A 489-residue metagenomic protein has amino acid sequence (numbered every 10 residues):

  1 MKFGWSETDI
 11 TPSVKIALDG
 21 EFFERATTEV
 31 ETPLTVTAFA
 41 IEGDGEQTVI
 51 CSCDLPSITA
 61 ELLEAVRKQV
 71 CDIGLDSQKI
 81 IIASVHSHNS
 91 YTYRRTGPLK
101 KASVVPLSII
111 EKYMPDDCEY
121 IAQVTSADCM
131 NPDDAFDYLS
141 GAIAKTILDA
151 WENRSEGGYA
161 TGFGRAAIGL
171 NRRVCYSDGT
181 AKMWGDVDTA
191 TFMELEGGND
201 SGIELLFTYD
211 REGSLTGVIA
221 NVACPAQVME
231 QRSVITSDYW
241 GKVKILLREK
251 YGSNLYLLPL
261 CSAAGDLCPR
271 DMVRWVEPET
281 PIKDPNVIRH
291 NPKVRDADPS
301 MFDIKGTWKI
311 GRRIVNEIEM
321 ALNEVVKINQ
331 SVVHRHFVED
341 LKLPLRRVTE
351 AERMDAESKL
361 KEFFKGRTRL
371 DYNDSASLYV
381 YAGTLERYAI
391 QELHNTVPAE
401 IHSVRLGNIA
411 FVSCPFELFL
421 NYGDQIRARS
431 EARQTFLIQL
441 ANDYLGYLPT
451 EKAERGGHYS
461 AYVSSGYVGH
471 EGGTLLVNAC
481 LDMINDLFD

Functional and structural regions predicted by a protein language model:
M1-D489: Non-catalytic substrate/cofactor recognition surfaces at enzyme active-site rims
